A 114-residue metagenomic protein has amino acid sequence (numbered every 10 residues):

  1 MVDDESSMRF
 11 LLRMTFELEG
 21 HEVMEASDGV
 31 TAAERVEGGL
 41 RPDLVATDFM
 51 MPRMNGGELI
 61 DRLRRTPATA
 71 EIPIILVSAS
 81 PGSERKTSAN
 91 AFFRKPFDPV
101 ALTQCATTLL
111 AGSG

Functional and structural regions predicted by a protein language model:
F10-L18: Charged docking surfaces used in two-component/phosphorelay signaling
E25-L44: Acidic, metal-coordinating helix/loop segments flanking the phosphotransfer/catalytic sites of two-component signaling
L40-D43, P67-P73: His-Asp phosphorelay/catalytic-motif detector in bacterial-type signaling
D48: Active-site residues of response regulator receiver
M51: Receiver (REC) domain active-site loop signature in two-component systems and cognate sites in sensor histidine kinases
I75-V77: Hydrophobic/aromatic residues positioned on beta-strands within the core alpha/beta folds
F97-L110: C-terminal output helix
